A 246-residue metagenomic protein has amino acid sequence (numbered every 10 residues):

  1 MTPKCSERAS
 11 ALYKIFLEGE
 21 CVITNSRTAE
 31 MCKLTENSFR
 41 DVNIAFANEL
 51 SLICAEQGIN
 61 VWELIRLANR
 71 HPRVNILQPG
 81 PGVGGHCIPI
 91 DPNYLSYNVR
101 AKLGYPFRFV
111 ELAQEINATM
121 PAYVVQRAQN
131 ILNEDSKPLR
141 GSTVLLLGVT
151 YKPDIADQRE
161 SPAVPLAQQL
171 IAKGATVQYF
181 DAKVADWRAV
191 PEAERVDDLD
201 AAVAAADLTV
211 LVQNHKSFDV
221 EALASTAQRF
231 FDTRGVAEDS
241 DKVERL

Functional and structural regions predicted by a protein language model:
M1-L246: Structural/interface elements that position substrates and couple domains in central-metabolism enzymes
